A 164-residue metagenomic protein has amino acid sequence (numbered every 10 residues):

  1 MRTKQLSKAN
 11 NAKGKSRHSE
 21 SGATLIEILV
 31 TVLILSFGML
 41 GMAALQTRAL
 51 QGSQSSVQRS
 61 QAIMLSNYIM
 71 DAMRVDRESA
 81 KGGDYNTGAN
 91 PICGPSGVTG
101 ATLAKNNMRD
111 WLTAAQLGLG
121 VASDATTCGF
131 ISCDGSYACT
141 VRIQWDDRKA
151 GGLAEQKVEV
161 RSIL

Functional and structural regions predicted by a protein language model:
M1-A23: N-terminal leader/signal peptides at the extreme start of proteins
K8-A12, T31, L50-G52, L65: Short amphipathic alpha-helical "recognition" segments used for binding
H18, I34-F37, Q58: Short glycine- and Lys/Arg-enriched binding-loop motifs that mark or flank ligand-binding interfaces
S21-I34: N-terminal signal-anchor/signal peptide hydrophobic helix marking the start of the first transmembrane segment
V30, Q54-S56, S60-L164: Flexible, low-complexity segments enriched in proline/glycine/serine and punctuated by aromatic residues
I34-S53: C-terminal juxtamembrane segment of a hydrophobic transmembrane alpha-helix
